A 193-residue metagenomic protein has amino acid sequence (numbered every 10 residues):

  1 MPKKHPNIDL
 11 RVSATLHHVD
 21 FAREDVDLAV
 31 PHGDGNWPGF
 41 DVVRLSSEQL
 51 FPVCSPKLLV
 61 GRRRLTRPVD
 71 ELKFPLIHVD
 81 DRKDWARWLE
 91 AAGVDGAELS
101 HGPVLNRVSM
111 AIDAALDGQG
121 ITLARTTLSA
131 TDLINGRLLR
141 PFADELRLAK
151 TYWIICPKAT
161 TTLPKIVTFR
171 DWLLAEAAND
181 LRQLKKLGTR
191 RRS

Functional and structural regions predicted by a protein language model:
M1-P38, K186-S193: Central regulatory/effector-binding core of bacterial HTH transcription factors
H5-R11, G93-G102: A local structural motif
N7, T126-N135, E145-S193: C-terminal effector-binding regulatory domain of bacterial HTH transcription factors
T15-L16, H32-G35, C54-P56, A124-T127: Beta->alpha turn/N-cap motifs
D27-A29, F51, L76, T122: Short, well-ordered beta-strand core segments
P38-D80, A91: Flexible hinge/capping segments at coil-to-helix
V43, V69, I112-D113, V167: Alpha-helical segments flanking ligand/cofactor-binding loops in enzyme cores
A97-P141, E145-L148, A178: Hydrophobic hinge/microswitch elements
